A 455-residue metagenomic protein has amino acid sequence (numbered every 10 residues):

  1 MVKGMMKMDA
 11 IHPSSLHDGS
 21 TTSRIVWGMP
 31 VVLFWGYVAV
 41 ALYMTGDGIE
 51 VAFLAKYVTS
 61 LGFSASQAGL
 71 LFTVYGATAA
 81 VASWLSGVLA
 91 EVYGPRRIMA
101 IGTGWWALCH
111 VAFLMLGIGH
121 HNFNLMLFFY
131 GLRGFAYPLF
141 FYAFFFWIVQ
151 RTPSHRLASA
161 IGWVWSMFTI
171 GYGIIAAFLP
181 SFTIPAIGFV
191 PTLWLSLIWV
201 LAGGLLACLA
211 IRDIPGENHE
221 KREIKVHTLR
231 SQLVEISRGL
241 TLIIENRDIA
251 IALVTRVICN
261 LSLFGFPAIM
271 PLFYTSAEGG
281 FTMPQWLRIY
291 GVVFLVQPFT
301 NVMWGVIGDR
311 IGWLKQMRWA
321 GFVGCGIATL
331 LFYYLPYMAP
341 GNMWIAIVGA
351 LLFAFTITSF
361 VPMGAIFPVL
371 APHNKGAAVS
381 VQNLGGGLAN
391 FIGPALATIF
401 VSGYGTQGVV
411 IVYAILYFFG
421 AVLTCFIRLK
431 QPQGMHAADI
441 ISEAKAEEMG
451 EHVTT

Functional and structural regions predicted by a protein language model:
H12-P30, I214-A252, E443-E451: Juxtamembrane intracellular "pre-TM" segments in multi-pass secondary transporters
A52-S66, A268-Q285: Short amphipathic helix-loop junctions that connect adjacent transmembrane helices in Major Facilitator Superfamily/SLC
G76-W84, G173, F294-V302, N390-F391: Residue-level signature of mid-helix packing/kink "hotspots" within the transmembrane helices of 12-pass Major
S83-G94, N301-W313: Helix-to-loop junctions at the C-terminal end of transmembrane segments in multipass secondary transporters
V92-T103, R310-V323: Cytoplasmic membrane-interface "Motif A"-like loop-to-helix N-cap segments of 12-TM Major Facilitator Superfamily
G104-H120, V323-P340: C-terminal ends and interior cores of transmembrane alpha-helices in multi-pass membrane transporters/permeases
F129-M167: Cytoplasmic helix-loop-helix junction between adjacent transmembrane helices in 12-TM secondary transporters
P191-L209, V410-F426: Symmetry-related core transmembrane helices of the 12-TM Major Facilitator Superfamily/SLC fold
